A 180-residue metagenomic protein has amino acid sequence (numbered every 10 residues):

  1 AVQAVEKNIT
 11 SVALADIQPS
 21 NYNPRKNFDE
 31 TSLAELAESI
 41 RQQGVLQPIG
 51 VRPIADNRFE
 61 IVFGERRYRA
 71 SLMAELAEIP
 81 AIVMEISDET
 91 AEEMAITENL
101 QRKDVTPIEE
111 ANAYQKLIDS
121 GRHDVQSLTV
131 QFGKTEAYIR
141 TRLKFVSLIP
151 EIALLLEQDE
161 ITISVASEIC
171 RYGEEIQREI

Functional and structural regions predicted by a protein language model:
A1-M84, E92-A95, Q101: Short, charged/polar connector segments at secondary-structure boundaries
R25, A34, R69-E179: Amphipathic, charge-rich alpha-helical segments that serve as recognition/docking helices
